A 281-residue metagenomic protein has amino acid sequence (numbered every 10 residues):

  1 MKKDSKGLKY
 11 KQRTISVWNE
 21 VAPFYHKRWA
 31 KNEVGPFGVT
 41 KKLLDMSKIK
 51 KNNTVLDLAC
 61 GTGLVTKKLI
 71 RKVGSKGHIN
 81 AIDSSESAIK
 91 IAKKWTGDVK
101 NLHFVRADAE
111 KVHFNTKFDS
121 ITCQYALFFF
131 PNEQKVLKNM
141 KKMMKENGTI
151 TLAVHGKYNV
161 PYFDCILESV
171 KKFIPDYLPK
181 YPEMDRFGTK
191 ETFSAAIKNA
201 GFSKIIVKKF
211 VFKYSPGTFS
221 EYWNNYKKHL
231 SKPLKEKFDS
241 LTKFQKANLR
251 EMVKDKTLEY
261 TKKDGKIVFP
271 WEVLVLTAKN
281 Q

Functional and structural regions predicted by a protein language model:
K2-K51, L64-K68, A88-I91, W95 (+3 more regions): Conserved class I S-adenosyl-L-methionine
K3-Y10, T14, R28, E33-F37 (+2 more regions): Conserved Class I S-adenosyl-L-methionine
S47-I49, V73, T96, M144 (+1 more regions): A generic alpha-to-beta junction signature in SAM-dependent methyltransferases
N52, S75-K76, M144-T149: Short glycine-dipeptide loop
T54-V112, K135: Class I SAM-dependent methyltransferase SAM/SAH-binding core
E110-I121: A short acidic, Gly/Pro-enriched loop at the edge of an enzyme's catalytic core that lines a small-molecule cofactor
D119-E133, G156: A short SAM/SAH-binding and catalytic strip from SAM-dependent methyltransferases
Q134-K135, T149-G217, K263: Conserved catalytic/acceptor-binding region of the Class I
